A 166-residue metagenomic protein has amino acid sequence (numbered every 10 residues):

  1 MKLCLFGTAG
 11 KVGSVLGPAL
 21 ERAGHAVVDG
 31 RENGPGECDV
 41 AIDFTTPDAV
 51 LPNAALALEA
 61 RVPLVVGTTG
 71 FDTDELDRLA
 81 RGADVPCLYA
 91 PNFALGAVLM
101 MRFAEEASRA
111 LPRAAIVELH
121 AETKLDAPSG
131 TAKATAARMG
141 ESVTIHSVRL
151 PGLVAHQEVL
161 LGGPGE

Functional and structural regions predicted by a protein language model:
K2-F6, K11-C38, D48, P112-E166: C-terminal substrate-binding/catalytic lobe of Rossmann-fold NAD(P)-dependent oxidoreductases
E21, L58, R81: Anion (oxyanion) recognition and catalysis
V27, P52-N53, P63-V66: Structured catalytic core of nucleotide-sugar glycosyltransferases
A41-I42: N-terminal Rossmann-like NAD(P) cofactor-binding module of classical short-chain dehydrogenase/reductase
T45-T46, T69: Short glycine-/small-residue-rich Rossmann-like dinucleotide-binding loops
A54-A55, G67-Y89, A94-A107: Rossmann-fold NAD(P)-binding glycine/threonine-rich loop
P63, P86-L88, A115: Proline-centered loop/turn at the N-terminus of a beta-strand
